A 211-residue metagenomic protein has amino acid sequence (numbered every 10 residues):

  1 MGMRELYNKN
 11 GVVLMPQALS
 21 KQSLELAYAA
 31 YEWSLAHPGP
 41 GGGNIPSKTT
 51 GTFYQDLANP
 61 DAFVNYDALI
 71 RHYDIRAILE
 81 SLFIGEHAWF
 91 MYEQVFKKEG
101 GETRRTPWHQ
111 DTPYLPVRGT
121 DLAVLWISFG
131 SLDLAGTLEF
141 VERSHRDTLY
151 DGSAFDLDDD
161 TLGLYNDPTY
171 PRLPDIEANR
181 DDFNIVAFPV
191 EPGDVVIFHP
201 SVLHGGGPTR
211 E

Functional and structural regions predicted by a protein language model:
G2-N10, M15-W108, Y114-P116: Non-heme Fe(II)-dependent double-stranded beta-helix
L19-K21, V95-K98, P113, S131-L132 (+2 more regions): Short, solvent-exposed loop/turn segments at secondary-structure junctions
I75, G85, G100-E102, S131-L134 (+2 more regions): Short, charged/polar surface micro-motifs in flexible loops or helix N-caps
G85-E86, T112, T120, S128-L138 (+1 more regions): Active-site region of the double-stranded beta-helix
R105-P113, F140, P200-G206: Histidine-centered catalytic micro-motifs
D111-L122, F183-N184, V190: A short beta-loop-beta micro-motif enriched in histidine and acidic residues
L125, F198, H204-E211: Short beta-strand His + acidic residue motifs that chelate non-heme Fe in jelly-roll/DSBH and cupin folds
L134-L203: Double-stranded beta-helix
